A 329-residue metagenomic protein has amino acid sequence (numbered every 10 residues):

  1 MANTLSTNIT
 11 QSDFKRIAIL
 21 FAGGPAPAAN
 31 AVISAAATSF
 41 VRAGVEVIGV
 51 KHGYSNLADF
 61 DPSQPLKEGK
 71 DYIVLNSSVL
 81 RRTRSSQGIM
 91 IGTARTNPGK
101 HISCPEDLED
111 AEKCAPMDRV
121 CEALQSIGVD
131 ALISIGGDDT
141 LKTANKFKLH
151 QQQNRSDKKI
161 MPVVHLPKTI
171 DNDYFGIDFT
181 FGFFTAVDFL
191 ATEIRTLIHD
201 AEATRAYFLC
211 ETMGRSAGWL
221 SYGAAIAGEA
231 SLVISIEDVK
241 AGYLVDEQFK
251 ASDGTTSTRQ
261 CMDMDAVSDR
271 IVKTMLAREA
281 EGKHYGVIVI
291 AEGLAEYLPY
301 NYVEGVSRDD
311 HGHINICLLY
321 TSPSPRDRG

Functional and structural regions predicted by a protein language model:
T10-Q64: N-terminal phosphate-binding or glycine-rich loops at protein starts, especially the Walker A/P-loop of NTPases
R16-G24, M90-G92, D130-G136, Y207-E211 (+1 more regions): Short glycine-rich or small-residue beta-strand-to-loop segments that form or flank ligand, phosphate, metal/Fe-S
A22-G24, V45, V50-S55, R95-T96 (+4 more regions): Short, ordered loop/turn segments at secondary-structure junctions
V32-A36, D139-R155, S221: Short Gly/Thr/Asp-enriched flexible loops that form oxyanion-binding sites at enzyme active sites
F40, V45-I127: Glycine-rich nucleotide/cofactor/substrate-binding loop typically near the N-terminus or early in the first domain
H150-T180, T185-F189, I234-D238: Short, acidic/small-residue loops that bind anionic groups at enzyme active sites
T204-V239: Conserved anion/nucleotide-ligand pocket segment
Y320-D327: Conserved small/polar residues in nucleotide/adenosyl-binding loops
